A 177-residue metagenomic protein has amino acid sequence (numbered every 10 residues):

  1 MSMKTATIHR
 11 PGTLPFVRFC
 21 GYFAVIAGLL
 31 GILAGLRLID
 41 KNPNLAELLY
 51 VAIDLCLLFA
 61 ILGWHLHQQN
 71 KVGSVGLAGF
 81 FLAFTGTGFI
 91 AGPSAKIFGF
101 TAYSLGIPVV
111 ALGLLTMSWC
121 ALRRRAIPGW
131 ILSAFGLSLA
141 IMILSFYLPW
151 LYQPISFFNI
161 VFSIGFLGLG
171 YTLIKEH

Functional and structural regions predicted by a protein language model:
S2-H177: Hydrophobic, aromatic-enriched alpha-helical segments typical of multi-pass transmembrane helices
